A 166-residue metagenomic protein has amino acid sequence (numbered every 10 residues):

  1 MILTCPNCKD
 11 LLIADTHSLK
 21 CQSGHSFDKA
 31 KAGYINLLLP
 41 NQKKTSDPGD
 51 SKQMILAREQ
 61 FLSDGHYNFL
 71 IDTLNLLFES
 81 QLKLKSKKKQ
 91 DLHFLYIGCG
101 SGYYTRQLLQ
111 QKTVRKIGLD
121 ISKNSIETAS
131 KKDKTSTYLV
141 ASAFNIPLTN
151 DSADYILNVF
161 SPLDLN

Functional and structural regions predicted by a protein language model:
M1-D47: N-terminal auxiliary segments of SAM/dcSAM-dependent transferases
K44, G49-T73: Class I SAM-dependent methyltransferase Rossmann-like catalytic core, especially the SAM/SAH-binding loop
G65-K89: Conserved alpha-helix/loop element of class I SAM-dependent methyltransferases that forms part of the SAM/SAH-binding
F69, Y103-Y104, Y155: C-terminal regulatory/effector modules of DNA-binding transcriptional regulators
H93-I146: Class I SAM-dependent methyltransferase SAM/SAH-binding core
F144-Y155: A short acidic, Gly/Pro-enriched loop at the edge of an enzyme's catalytic core that lines a small-molecule cofactor
A153-N166: A short SAM/SAH-binding and catalytic strip from SAM-dependent methyltransferases
